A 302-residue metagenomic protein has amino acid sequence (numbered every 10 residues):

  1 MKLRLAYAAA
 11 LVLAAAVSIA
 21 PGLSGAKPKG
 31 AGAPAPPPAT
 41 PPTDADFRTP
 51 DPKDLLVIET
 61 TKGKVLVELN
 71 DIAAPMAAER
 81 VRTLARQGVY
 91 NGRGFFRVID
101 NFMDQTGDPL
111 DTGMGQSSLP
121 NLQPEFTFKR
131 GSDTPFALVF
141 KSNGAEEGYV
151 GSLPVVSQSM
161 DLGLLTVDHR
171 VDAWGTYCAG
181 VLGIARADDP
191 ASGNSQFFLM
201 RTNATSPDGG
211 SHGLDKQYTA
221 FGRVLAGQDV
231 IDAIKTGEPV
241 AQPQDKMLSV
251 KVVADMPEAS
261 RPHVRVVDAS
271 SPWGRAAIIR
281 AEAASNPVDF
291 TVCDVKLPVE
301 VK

Functional and structural regions predicted by a protein language model:
M1-A9: Bacterial N-terminal signal peptides that target proteins for export
A8-S18: Bacterial N-terminal signal peptides
P21-K302: Cyclophilin-like peptidyl-prolyl cis-trans isomerases
